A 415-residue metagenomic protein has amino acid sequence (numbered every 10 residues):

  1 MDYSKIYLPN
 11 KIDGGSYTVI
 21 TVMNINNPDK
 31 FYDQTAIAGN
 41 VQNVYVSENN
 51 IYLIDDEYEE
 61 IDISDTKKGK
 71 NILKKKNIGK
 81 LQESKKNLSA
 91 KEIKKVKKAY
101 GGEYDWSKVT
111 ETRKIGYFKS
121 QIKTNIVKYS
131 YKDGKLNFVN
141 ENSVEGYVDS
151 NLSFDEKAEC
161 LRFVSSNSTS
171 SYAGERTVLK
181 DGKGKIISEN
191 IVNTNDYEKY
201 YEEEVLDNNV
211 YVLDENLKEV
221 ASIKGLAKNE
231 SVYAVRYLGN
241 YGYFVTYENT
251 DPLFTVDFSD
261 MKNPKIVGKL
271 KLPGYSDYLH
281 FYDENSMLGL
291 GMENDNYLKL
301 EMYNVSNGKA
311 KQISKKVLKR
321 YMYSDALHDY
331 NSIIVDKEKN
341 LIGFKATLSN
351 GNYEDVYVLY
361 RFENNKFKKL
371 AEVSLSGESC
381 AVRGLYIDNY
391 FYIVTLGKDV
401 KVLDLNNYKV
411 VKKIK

Functional and structural regions predicted by a protein language model:
M1-K415: Beta-sheet-rich non-transmembrane sensory/scaffold domains
